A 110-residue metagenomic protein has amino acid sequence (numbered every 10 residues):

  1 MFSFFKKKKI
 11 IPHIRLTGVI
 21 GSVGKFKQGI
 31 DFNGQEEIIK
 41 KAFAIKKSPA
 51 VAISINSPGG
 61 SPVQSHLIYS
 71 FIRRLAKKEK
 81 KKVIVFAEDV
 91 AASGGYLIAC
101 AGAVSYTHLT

Functional and structural regions predicted by a protein language model:
K7-N33: STAS-typified acidic loop motif
I14, I53, A99: Terminal peptide-recognition signature
K25-P49: A short, well-ordered alpha-helical element
K46-P62, I84-E88: Short, glycine-/small-residue-enriched flexible loop/hinge segments at domain edges that mediate gating
V63-S70, K81-K82, C100: Membrane-embedded segments
A91-A101: Glycine-rich, charge-decorated loop segments at or immediately adjacent to ligand/cofactor-binding or catalytic sites
T107-T110: Conserved small/polar residues in nucleotide/adenosyl-binding loops
